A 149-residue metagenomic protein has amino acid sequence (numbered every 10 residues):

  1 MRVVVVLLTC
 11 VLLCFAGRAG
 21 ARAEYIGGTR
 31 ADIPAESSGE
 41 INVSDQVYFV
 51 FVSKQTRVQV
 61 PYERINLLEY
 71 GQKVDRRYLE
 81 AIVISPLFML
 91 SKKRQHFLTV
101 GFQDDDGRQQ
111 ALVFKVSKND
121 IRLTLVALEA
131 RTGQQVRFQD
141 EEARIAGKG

Functional and structural regions predicted by a protein language model:
V5, S38-S44, P86-Q95: Short, surface-exposed loop and linker segments with low hydrophobicity and enrichment for Pro/Ser/Thr
V5-C14: Bacterial N-terminal signal peptides
C14-V47: Anionic N-terminal interaction surfaces
A19-A21, L67-G149: Acidic, Ser/Thr- and proline-rich intrinsically disordered linker/docking segments of eukaryotic scaffolds
A31, F51-S53, F102-D106: Short acidic, glycine-rich loop/turn motifs
A35, D45, V52-K54, R94 (+1 more regions): Residues that act as N-cap/strand-start positions at coil-to-secondary-structure junctions
N42-Y78: N-terminal, post-signal-peptide region of Sec/Tat-exported proteins
